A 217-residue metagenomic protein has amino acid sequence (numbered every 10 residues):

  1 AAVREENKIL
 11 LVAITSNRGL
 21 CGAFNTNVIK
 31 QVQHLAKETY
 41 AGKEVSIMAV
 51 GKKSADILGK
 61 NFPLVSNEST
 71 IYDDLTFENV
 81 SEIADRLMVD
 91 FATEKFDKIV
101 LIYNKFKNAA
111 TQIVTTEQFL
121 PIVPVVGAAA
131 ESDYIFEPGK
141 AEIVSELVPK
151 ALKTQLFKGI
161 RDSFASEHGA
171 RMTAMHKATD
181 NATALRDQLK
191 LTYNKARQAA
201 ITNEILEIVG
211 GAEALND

Functional and structural regions predicted by a protein language model:
A1-D217: C-terminal beta-strand-loop-alpha-helix "lid" module of Rossmann-like NAD(P)-dependent dehydrogenases
